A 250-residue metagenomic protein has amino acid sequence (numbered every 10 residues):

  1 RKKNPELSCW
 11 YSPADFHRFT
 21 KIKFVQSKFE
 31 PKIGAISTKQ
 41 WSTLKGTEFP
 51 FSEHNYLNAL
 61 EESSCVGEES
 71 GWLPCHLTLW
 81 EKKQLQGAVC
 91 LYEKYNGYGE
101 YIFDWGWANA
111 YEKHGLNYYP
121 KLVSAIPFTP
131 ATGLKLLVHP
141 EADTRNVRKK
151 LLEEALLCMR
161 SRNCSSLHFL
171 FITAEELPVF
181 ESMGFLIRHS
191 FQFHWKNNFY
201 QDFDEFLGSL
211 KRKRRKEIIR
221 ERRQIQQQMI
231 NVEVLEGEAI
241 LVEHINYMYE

Functional and structural regions predicted by a protein language model:
N4, C9-S12, F16-E250: N-acyltransferase acceptor-side catalytic subdomain
